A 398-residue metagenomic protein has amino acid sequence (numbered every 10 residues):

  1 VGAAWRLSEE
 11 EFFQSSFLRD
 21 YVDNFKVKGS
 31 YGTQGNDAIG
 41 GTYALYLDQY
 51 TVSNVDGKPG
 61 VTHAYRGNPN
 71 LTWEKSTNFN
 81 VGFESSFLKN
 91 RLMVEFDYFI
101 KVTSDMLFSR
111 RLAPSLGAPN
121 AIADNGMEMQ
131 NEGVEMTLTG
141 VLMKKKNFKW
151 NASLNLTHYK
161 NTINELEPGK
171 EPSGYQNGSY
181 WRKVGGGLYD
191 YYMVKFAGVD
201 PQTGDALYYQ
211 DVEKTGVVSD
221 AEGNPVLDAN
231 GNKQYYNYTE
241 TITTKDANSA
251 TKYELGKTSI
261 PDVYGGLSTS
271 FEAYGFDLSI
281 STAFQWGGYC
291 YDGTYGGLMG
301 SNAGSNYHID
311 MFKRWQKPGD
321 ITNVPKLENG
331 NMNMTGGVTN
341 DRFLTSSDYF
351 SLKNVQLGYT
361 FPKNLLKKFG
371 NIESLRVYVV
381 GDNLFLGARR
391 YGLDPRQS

Functional and structural regions predicted by a protein language model:
G2-G186, T339-S398: Extracellular/periplasmic, surface-exposed regions of secreted and cell-surface proteins
Y46, I100, A283-W286, G296: A short beta-strand motif that forms part of the nucleic acid-binding face of small beta-barrel RNA-binding folds
N54-P59, L107-L112, T239-A247, P325-M334: Active-site-adjacent bridging/hinge elements
A113-I122, G178-S179, D190-K195, T251-K252 (+2 more regions): Surface-exposed, low-complexity loop segments enriched in small/polar and acidic residues
M127, M143-K257: Conserved small-residue
S153, T251, P261-G275, K353-G358: Conserved SET/PR-domain catalytic core that frames the SAM/AdoMet-binding pocket
T258-G293: Glycine-rich, aromatic-lined ligand/substrate-binding cores of catalytic and carbohydrate-binding domains
Q285-R376, V380-D382: Extracytoplasmic gating/loop element in the C-terminal half of outer-membrane beta-barrel translocons and assembly
